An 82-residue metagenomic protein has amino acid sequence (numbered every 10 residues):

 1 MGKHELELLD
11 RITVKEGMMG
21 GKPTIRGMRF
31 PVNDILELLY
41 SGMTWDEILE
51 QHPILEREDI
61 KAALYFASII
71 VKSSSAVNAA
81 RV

Functional and structural regions predicted by a protein language model:
M1-E7, N78-V82: Intrinsically disordered, low-complexity and often Lys/Arg-enriched segments
K3-D46: A short, structured beta-strand/loop element
P31-V82: Long, charge-rich, low-complexity alpha-helical segments
